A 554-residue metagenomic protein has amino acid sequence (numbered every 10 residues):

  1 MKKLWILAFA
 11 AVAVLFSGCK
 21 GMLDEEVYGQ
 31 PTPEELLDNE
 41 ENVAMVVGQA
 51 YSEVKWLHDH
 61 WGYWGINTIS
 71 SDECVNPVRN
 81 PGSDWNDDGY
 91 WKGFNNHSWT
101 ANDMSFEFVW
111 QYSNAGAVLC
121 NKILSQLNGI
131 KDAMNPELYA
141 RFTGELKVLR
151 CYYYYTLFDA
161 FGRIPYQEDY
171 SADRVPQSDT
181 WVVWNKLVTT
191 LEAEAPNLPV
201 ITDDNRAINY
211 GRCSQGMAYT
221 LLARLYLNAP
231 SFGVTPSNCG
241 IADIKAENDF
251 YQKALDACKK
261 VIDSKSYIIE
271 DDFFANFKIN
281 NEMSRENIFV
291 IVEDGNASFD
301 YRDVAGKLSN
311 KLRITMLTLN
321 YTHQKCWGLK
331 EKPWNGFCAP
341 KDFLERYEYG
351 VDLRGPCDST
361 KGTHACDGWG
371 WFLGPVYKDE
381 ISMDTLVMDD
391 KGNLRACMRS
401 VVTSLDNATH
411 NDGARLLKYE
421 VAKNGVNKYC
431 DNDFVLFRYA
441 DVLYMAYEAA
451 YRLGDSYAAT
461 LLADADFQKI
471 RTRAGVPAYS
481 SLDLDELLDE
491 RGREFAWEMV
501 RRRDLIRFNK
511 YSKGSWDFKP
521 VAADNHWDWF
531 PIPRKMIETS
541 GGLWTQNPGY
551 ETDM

Functional and structural regions predicted by a protein language model:
F16-G18: C-terminal motif of bacterial Sec signal peptides marking the signal peptidase cleavage site
K20, C74, S113-G116, K186-V188 (+5 more regions): Long, intrinsically disordered, low-complexity segments
K20-Y90, E192-A193, R212-L394, F518: An aromatic- and glycine-enriched ligand-binding surface/loop that stacks and positions planar moieties
N39-G48, S52-H58, G62, G82-F161 (+4 more regions): Conserved, well-structured interaction surfaces
D103, E107, L353-D466: C-terminal substrate/ligand-recognition segments
T156-A160, P165, T202, N228-S237 (+1 more regions): Short coil/turn linking the two alpha-helices of tandem helical-hairpin repeats
